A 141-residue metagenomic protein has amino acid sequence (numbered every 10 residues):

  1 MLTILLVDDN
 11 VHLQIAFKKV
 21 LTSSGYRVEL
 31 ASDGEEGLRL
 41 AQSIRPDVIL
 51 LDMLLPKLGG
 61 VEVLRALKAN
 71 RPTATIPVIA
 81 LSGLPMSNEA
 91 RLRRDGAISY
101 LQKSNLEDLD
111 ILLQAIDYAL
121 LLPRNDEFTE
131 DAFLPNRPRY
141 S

Functional and structural regions predicted by a protein language model:
D8: Conserved acidic carboxylate
V11-E29: Two-component/phosphorelay signaling modules centered on CheY-like receiver
D33-E36, G59-R65, I98: Acidic catalytic/metal-coordinating carboxylates
I44-L50, L55: Active-site beta3 strand of CheY-like receiver
P56, A74: The feature encodes the CheY-like receiver
E62, L84-A115: Alpha4 helix (beta4-alpha4-beta5 surface) of REC/receiver domains from two-component response regulators
L121-S141: CheY-like receiver
